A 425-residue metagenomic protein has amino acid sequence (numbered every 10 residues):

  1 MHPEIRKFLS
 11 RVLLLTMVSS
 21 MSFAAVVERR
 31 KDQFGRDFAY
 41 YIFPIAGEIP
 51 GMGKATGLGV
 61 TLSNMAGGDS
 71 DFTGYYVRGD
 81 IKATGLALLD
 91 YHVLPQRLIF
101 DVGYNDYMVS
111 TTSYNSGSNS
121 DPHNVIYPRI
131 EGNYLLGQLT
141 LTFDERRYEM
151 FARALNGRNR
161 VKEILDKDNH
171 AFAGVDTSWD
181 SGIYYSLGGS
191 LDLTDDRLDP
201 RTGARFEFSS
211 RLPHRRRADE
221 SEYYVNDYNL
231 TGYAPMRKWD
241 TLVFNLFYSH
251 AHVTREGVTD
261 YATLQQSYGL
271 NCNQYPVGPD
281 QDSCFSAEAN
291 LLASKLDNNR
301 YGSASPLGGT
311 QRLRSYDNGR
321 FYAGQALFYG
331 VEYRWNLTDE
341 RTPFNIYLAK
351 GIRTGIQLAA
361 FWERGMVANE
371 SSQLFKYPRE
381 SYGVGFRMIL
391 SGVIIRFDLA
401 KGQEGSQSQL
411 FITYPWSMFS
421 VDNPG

Functional and structural regions predicted by a protein language model:
A24-G103, F151, V175-R201, A304-R314 (+5 more regions): Outer-membrane beta-barrel initiation region
E28, S110-E256, C272: Transmembrane beta-strand segments of outer-membrane beta-barrel domains in Gram-negative and organellar OMPs
A46-E48, L58-V60, F72-R78, F100-S110 (+9 more regions): Transmembrane beta-barrel strands of outer-membrane/channel proteins
E48, L62-N64, D90-H92, L139-E145 (+7 more regions): Residue-level signature of outer-membrane beta-barrel architecture
L58-V60, G74, L86-L88, G137-L139 (+8 more regions): Membrane-embedded beta-strands of outer-membrane beta-barrel proteins, especially the hydrophobic/small aromatic
S63-G67, V77-A83, Y107-T111, G157-V161 (+8 more regions): Sequence/structural signature of outer-membrane beta-barrel proteins
L187, F386-G392, S406-G425: Outer-membrane beta-barrel "beta-signal"
L198-G351: C-terminal outer-membrane beta-barrel translocator/porin domains of Gram-negative envelope proteins and their
